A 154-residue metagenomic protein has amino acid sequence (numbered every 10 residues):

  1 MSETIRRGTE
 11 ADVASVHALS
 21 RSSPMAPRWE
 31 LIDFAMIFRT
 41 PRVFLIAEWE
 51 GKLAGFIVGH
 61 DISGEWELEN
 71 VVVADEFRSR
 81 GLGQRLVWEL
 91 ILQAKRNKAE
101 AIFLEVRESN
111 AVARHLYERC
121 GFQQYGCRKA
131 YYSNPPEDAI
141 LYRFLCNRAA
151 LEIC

Functional and structural regions predicted by a protein language model:
E3, R7-E76, V87-Q93, N97 (+1 more regions): Acetyl-CoA-dependent GNAT
A35, S109, Y132: Positions that flank functional sites
F44, E118-R119, I140-Y142: Short low-complexity, flexible loop/linker segments enriched in glycine and/or proline with clustered acidic
I62-G64, E105, Q123-A139: Conserved catalytic-core motifs of GNAT/GCN5-like acyltransferases
A74-W88, K95-N97, A101, R107-H115 (+2 more regions): Conserved glycine-rich acetyl-CoA-binding loop
R80, Q84, K129-Y131, I140 (+1 more regions): Acyl-donor (CoA/ACP) binding surface of acyl/acetyltransferases
A101, R107, D138-L145: Conserved catalytic core of the tyrosine transesterase superfamily
